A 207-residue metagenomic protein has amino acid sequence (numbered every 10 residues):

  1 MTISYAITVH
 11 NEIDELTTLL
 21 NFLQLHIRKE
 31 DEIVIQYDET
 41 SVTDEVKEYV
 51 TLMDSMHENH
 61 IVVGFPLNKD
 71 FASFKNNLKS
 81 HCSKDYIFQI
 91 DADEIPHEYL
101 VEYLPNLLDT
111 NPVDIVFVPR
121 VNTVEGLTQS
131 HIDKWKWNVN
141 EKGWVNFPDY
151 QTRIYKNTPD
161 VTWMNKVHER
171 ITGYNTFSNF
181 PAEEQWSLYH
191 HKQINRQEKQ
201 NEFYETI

Functional and structural regions predicted by a protein language model:
M1-L25: N-proximal low-complexity "stem/linker" segments adjacent to membrane-targeting elements
T2, R28-E30, K84, V113: A general structural motif
T18-F22, E48-Y49, N77, E102-L104: A short acidic, amphipathic alpha-helical/loop segment
N21-G64: Acidic donor-binding segment of Leloir-type glycosyltransferases
L25, S80-H81: Solvent-exposed polar/charged
V63-F71: Short, acidic/glycine-rich phosphate-metal binding loop used to engage nucleotide
F71-K79, I95-I207: Catalytic-site signature of metal-activated, phosphate-bearing donor transferases, centered on the GT-A/GT-A-like
K84-I95: Short beta-strand-to-loop acidic/aromatic patch adjacent to the donor-nucleotide binding site
